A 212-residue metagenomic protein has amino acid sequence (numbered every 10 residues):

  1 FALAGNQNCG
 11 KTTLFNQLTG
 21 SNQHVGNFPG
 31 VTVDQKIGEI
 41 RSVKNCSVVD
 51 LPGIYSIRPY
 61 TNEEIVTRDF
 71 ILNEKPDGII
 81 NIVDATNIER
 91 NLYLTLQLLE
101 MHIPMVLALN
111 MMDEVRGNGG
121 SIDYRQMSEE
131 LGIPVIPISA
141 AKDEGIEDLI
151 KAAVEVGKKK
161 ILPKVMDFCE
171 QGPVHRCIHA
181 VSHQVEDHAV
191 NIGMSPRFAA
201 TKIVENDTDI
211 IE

Functional and structural regions predicted by a protein language model:
F1-T61, L72-E74, G78, E100: Conserved G1/Walker A P-loop phosphate-binding module
L14-F15, V33, V48-D50, T67 (+4 more regions): Residue-level signature of catalytic and energy-coupling elements of molecular machines, predominantly ATP/GTP-dependent
S21, G30, G53-I54, A85-E89 (+2 more regions): Conserved nucleotide-binding/hydrolysis micro-motifs of P-loop NTPases
P29-K36, S47, P59, E63-V66 (+6 more regions): Helical mechanochemical/support elements of P-loop NTPase systems and associated helical scaffolds
G38-K44, V66-I136: Conserved C-terminal guanine-recognition region of P-loop GTPase G domains, centered on the G4
D113-C169: Canonical P-loop GTPase G-domain recognition
G132, K159-E212: Extended helical scaffolds that flank P-loop GTPase cores
